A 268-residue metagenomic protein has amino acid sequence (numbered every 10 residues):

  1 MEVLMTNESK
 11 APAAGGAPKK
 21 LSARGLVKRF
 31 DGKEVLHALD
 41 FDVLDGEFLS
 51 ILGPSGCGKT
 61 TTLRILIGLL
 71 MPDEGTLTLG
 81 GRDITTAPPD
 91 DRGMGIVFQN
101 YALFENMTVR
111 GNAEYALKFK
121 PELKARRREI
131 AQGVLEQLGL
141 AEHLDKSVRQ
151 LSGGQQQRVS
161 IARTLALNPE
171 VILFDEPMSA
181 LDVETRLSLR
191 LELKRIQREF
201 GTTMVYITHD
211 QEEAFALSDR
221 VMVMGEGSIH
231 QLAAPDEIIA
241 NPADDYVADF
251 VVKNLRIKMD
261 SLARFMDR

Functional and structural regions predicted by a protein language model:
L52-P54: The feature captures the beta-strand-to-loop junction immediately N-terminal to the Walker
I67: Helix-to-loop junction immediately C-terminal to a conserved catalytic motif
D83, A125-H143, K194-R195: Conserved ABC ATPase "signature" region
S147-L151, Q155: Conserved ABC ATPase signature
A166-E170: A short, proline-enriched helix->beta-strand linker immediately N-terminal to the Walker B motif in ABC-type P-loop
E226-G227: Conserved ABC ATPase "signature" C-loop
L232-A233, N241: ABC ATPase "signature
